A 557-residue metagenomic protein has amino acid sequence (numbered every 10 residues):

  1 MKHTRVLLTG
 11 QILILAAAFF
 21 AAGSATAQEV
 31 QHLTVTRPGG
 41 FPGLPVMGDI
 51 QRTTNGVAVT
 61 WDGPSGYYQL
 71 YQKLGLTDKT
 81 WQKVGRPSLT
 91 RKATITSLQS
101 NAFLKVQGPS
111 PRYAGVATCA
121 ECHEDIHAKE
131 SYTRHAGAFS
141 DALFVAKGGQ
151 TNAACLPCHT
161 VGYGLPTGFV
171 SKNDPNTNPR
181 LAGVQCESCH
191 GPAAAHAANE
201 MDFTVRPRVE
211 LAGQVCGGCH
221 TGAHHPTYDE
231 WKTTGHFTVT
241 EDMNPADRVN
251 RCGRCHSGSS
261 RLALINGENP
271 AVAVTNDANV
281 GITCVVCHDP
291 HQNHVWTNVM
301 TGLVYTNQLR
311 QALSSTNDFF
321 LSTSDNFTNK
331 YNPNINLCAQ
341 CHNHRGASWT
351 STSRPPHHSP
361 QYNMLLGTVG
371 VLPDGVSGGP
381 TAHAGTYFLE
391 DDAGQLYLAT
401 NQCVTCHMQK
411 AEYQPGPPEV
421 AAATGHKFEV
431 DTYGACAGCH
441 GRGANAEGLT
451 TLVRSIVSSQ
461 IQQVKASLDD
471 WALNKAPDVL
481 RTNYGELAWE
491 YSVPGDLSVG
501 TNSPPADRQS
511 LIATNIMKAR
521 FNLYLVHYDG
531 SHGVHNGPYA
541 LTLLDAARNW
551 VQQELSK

Functional and structural regions predicted by a protein language model:
M1, T36, G40-G43, G85 (+3 more regions): Selective for proline/serine-rich intrinsically disordered segments in cytosolic/nuclear regulatory regions
M1-L8: N-terminal secretory signal peptides that target proteins for export/translocation
T9-A22: Bacterial N-terminal signal peptides
L15, A25-P111: Short, composition-biased motifs enriched in small/polar/acidic residues
Q107-D374, A393-P417, K427-K557: Short sequence/structural segments immediately N-terminal
V239, H383-D392: Short aromatic-rich membrane-water interface segments that cap or initiate transmembrane helices in multi-pass membrane
A421-G425: Short beta-alpha junctions and helix-cap segments that line functional grooves
